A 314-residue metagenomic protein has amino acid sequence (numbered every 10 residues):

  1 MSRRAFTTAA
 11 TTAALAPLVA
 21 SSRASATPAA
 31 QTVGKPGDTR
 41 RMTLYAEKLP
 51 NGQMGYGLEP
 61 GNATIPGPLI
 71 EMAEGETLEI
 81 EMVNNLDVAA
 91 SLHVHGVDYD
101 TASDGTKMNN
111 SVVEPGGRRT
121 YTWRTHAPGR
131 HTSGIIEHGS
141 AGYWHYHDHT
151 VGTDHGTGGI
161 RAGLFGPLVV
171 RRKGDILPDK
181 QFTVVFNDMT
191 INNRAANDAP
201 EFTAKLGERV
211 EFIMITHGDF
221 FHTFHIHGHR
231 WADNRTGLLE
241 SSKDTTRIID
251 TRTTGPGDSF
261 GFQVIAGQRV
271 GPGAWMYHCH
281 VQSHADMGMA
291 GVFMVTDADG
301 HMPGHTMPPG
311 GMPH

Functional and structural regions predicted by a protein language model:
R3-T120, D179-F182, F186-V210, M289-D297 (+2 more regions): N-terminal, post-signal-peptide metal-ligating segments of extracellular/periplasmic oxidoreductases, dominated by
I80, L92, D148, L168 (+3 more regions): Divalent metal-coordination and catalytic microenvironments
V83, I215-H217: Acidic, Ser/Thr
D87-A89, Y99, T106-L177, R252-H314: Extracellular/periplasmic metallocenter environments
H93-Y99, F221-A232: Short acidic, flexible loop segments centered on an aromatic residue
Y99-G105, R230-S242, H301: Short aromatic-acidic-glycine turn motif
A199, R209-E211, F221, I249 (+1 more regions): Transmembrane beta-barrel architecture of outer membranes
T223-I226, D233-D258: Intrinsically disordered, low-complexity segments enriched in Gly and acidic/Ser/Thr residues that form flexible
